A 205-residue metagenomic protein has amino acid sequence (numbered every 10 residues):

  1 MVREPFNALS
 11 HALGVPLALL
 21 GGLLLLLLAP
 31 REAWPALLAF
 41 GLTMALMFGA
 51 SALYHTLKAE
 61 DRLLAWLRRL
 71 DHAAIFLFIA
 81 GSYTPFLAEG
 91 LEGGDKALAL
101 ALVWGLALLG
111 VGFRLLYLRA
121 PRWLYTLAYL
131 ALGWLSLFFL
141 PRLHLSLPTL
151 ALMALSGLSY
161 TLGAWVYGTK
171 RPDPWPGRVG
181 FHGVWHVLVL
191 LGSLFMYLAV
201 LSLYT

Functional and structural regions predicted by a protein language model:
M1-T205: Multi-pass alpha-helical transmembrane bundles in non-GPCR membrane proteins that perform intramembrane catalysis
